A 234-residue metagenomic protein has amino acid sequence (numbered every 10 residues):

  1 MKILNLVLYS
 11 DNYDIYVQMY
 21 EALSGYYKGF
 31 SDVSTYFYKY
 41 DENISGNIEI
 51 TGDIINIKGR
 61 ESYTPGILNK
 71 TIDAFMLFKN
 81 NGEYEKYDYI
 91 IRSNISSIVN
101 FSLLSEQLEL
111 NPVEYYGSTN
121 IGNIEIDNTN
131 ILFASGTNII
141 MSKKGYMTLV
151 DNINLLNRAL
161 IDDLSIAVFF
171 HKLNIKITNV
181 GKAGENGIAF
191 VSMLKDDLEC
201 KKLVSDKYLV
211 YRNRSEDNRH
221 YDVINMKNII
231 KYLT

Functional and structural regions predicted by a protein language model:
M1-Q18, T234: N-proximal low-complexity "stem/linker" segments adjacent to membrane-targeting elements
N5-L8, T35-Y36, N138-I140: Conserved, well-structured core segments
M19-V33: Short, acidic, metal-binding catalytic loop of nucleotide-sugar glycosyltransferases
Y36-D88, I98-S102: Active-site-proximal specificity loops/subdomain of glycosyltransferases
G82, S97-D127: Conserved donor-nucleotide/metal-binding helix-loop-beta segment in metal-dependent transferases, i.e., the alpha-helix
Y89-S93: Short aromatic-hydrophobic micro-motifs that form the base-stacking/packing surface for donor nucleotide recognition
N100-F101, A134-D151: Conserved nucleotide-sugar donor-binding and metal-coordinating catalytic region shared by glycosyltransferases
L156-T234: C-terminal catalytic/acceptor-binding lobe
